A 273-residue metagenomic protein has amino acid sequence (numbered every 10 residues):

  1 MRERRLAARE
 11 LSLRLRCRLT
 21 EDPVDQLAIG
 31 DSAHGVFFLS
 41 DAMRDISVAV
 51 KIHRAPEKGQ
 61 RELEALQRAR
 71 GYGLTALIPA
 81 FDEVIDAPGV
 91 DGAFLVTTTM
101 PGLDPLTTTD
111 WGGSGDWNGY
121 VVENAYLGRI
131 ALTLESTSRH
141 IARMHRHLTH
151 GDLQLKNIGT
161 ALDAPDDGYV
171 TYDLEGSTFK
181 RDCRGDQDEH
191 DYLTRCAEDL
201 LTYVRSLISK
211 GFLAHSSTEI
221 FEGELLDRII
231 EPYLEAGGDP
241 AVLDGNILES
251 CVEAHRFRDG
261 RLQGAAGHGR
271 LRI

Functional and structural regions predicted by a protein language model:
M1-D25: Juxta-kinase regulatory segment immediately upstream of eukaryotic protein kinase catalytic domains
L6, K51-V90, N124-A125: A conserved alpha-helical element in kinase catalytic cores
D25-Q26, S32-L63: ATP-binding glycine-rich loop module of kinase domains
P79-I130: Conserved structural core of kinase catalytic domains
T137-M144: Conserved hydrophobic alpha-helix
M144-L155, T160: Catalytic-loop of the protein kinase fold
T160-D166: Activation-loop N-terminal segment of eukaryotic-like protein kinases
D167-G269: C-lobe/activation-segment region of protein kinase-like
